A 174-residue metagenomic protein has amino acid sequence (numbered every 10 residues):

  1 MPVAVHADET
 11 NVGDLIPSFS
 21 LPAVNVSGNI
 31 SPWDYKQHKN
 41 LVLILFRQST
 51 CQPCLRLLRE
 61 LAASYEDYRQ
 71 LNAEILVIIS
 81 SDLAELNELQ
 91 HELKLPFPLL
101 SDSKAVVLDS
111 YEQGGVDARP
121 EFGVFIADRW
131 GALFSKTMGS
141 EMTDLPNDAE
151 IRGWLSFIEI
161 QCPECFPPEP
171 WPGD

Functional and structural regions predicted by a protein language model:
P2-W33, R56: N-terminal "domain-start" segment that seeds a small globular fold
V3-V5, D82-L93, L99-R119: Thioredoxin-like thiol-disulfide oxidoreductase module
L15, R119-E121: Short, small/polar residue-rich loop motifs at catalytic or cofactor-binding pockets
P32-L61: Short active-site neighborhood of thiol/selenol oxidoreductases, capturing the structured segment around
W33-Y35, Q113, G139: Residue-level structural signal for beta-strand termini and adjacent loop
L55-K94, V106-L108: Structural microenvironment flanking redox-active thiols in thiol-disulfide oxidoreductases
E121-D174: Thiol-/selenol-based redox modules, centered on thioredoxin-like and closely related oxidoreductase domains
